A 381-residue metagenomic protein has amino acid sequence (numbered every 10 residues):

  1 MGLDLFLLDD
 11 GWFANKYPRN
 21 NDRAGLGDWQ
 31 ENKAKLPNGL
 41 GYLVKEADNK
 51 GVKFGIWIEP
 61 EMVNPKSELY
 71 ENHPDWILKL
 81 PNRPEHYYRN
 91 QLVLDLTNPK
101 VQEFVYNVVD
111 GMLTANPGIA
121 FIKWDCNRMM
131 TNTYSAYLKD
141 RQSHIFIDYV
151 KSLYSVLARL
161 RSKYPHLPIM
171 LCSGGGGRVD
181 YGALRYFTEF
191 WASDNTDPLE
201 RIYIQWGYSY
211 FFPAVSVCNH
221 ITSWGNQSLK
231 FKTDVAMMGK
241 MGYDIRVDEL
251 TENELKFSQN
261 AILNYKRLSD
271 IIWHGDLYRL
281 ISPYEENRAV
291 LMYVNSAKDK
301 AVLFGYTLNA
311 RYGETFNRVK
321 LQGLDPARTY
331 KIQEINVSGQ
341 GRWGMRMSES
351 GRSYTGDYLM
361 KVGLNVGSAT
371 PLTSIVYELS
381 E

Functional and structural regions predicted by a protein language model:
M1-N107, N116, A120-F121: Aromatic-lined carbohydrate-binding/catalytic grooves of carbohydrate-active enzymes
F6, A47, V105, D125 (+4 more regions): Conserved, mostly hydrophobic/aromatic
D9-W12, K16-P18, L26, Y88-K163 (+1 more regions): Polysaccharide-binding and catalytic clefts of secreted carbohydrate-active enzymes
W12-R19, E61-S67, R128-T133, G176-Y181 (+4 more regions): Flexible loop/turn segments at secondary-structure boundaries
N64, L69-E103, I147-E249: Glycan-recognition surfaces
K230-I281: Catalytic cores of secreted or luminal carbohydrate-active enzymes
S282-P326: Carbohydrate-binding surface patches
N309-E381: C-terminal beta-sandwich/jelly-roll accessory domains of carbohydrate-active enzymes
